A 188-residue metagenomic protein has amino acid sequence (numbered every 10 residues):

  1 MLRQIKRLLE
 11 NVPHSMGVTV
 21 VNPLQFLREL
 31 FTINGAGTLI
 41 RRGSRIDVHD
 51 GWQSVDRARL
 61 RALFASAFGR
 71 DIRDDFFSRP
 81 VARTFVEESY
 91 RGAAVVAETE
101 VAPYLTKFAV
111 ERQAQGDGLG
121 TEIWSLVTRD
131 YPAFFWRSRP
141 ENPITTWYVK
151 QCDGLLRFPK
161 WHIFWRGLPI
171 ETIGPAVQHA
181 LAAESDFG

Functional and structural regions predicted by a protein language model:
M1-A102, T106-T121, S125-L126, D130-F134 (+2 more regions): C-terminal catalytic "cap/lid" subdomain
W136-S138: Conserved hydrophobic beta-strand within the GNAT/NAT acetyltransferase core sheet that lines the active-site cleft
P140-I163: Conserved active-site alpha-helix within GNAT-family acetyltransferase domains
